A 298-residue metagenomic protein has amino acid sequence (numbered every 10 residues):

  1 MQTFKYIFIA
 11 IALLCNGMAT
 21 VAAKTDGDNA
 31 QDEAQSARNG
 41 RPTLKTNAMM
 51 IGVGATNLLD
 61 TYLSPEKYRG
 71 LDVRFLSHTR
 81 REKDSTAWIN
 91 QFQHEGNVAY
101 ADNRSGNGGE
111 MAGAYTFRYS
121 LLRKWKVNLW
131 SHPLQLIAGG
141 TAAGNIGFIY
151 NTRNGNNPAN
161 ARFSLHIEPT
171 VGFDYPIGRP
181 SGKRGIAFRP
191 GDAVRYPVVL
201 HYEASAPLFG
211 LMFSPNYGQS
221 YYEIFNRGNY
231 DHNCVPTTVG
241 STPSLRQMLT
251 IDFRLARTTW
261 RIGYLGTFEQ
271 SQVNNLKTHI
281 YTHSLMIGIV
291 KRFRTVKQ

Functional and structural regions predicted by a protein language model:
A22-Q93, A99-A101, R294, Q298: Short glycine/proline- and aromatic-enriched beta-strand/turn motifs that initiate or cap beta-hairpins
R38-L44, R80-N90, W125-L136, G178-V199 (+2 more regions): Short loop/turn motifs that connect adjacent beta-strands in outer-membrane beta-barrel proteins
K45, K67-F75, W88, G109-F117 (+4 more regions): Residues that define the transmembrane beta-barrel architecture of outer-membrane proteins
V53, V73-K83, F117-W125, P169-Y175 (+3 more regions): Residues on the lipid-exposed face of transmembrane beta-strands in outer-membrane beta-barrel proteins
V53-L59, H94-D102, A142-T152, Y175-I177 (+4 more regions): Transmembrane beta-strands of outer-membrane beta-barrel pores
L59-K67, A101-M111, N154-N160, H232-T237 (+2 more regions): Extracellular loop and loop/strand-boundary signature of outer-membrane beta-barrel proteins
N156-R257: Outer-membrane beta-barrel transmembrane domain signature
Y281-Q298: Outer-membrane beta-barrel "beta-signal"
